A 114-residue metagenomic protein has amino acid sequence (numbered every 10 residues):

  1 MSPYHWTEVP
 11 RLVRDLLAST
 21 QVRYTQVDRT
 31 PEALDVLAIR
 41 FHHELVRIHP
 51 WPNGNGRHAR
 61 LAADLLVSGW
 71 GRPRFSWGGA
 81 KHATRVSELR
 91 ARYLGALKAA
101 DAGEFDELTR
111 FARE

Functional and structural regions predicted by a protein language model:
M1-E114: FIC/Doc superfamily catalytic core
